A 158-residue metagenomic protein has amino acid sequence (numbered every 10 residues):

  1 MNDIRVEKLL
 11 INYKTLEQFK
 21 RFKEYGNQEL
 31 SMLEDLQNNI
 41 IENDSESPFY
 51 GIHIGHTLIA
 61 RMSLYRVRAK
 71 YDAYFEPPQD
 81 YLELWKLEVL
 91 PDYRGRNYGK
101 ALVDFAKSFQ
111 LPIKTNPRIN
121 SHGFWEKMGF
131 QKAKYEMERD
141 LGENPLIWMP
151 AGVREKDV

Functional and structural regions predicted by a protein language model:
M1-I41, H53: Short amphipathic alpha-helix that is part of the acyltransferase structural core
N27-K86, R94, E138-W148: Conserved acyl-donor/pantetheine-binding loop and adjacent beta-alpha core of acyl/acetyltransferases and related
W85, L90, R118: Residue-level recognition of the GNAT/N-acetyltransferase active site
V89, R94-S108: Conserved acetyl-CoA-binding loop-helix of GNAT-fold acetyltransferases
V103, S108-N120: Conserved GNAT acetyl-CoA-binding A-motif
R118-E143: Conserved active-site alpha-helix within GNAT-family acetyltransferase domains
N144-V158: Active-site or metal-binding loop neighborhoods of secreted/extracellular toxin and effector enzymes
